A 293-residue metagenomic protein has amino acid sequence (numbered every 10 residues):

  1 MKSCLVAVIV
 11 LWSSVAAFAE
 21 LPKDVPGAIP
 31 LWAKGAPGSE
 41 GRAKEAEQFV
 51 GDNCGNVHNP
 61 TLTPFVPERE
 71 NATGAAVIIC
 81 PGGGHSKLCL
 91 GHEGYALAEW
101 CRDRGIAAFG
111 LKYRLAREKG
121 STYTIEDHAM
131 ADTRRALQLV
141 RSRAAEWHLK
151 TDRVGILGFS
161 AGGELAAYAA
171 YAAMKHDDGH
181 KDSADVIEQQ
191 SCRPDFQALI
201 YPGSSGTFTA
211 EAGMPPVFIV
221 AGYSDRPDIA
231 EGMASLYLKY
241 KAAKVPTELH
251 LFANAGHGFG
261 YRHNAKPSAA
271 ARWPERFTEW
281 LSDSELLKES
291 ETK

Functional and structural regions predicted by a protein language model:
E20-N71: N-terminal cap/lid segment of alpha/beta-hydrolase-fold proteins
P81-S86, Y223-S224: Active-site glycine-rich loops that stabilize anionic/oxyanionic intermediates across multiple enzyme folds
C89-L90, A96, R114-H148, H263-A270: Catalytic nucleophile-loop/oxyanion-hole region of alpha/beta-hydrolase and closely related hydrolase-like folds
L90-F109, Y237-L238: Short amphipathic alpha-helix adjacent to the substrate-entry channel of hydrolases
A131-M214: Primarily recognizes the serine-hydrolase "nucleophile elbow" in alpha/beta-hydrolase and SGNH/GDSL folds
I219-A221: Short beta-strand/loop motif that positions the catalytic acidic residue of the alpha/beta-hydrolase fold
R226-G232: Conserved alpha/beta-hydrolase "acid-adjacent" motif
K241-K293: C-terminal catalytic histidine-bearing segment of alpha/beta-hydrolase fold enzymes
